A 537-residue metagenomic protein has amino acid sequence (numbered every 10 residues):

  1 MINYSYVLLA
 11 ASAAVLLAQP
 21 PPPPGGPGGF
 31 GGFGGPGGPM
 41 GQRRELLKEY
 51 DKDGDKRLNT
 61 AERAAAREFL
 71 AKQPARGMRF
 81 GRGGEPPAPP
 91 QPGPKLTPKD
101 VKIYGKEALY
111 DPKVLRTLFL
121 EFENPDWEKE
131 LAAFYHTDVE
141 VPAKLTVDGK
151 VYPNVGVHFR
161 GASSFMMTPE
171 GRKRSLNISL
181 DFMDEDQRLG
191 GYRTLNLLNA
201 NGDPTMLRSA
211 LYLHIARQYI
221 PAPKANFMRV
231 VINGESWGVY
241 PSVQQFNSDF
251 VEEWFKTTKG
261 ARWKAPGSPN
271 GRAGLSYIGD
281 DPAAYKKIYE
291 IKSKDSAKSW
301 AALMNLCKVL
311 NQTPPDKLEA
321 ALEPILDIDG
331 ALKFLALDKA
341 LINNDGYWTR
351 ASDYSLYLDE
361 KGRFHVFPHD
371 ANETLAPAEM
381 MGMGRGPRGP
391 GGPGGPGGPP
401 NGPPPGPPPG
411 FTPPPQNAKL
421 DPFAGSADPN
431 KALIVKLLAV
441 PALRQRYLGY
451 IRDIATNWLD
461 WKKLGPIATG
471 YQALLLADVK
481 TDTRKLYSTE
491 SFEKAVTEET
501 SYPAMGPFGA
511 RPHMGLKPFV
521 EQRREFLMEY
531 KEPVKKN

Functional and structural regions predicted by a protein language model:
M1-N3: N-terminal secretory signal peptides that target proteins for export/translocation
S5-L16: Bacterial N-terminal signal peptides
Q19-L46, A64, E68-N537: Phosphate/dinucleotide-binding and metal-coordinating scaffold of catalytic cores in nucleotide-dependent enzymes
D51-D55, N59, D345: Acidic carboxylate motifs that coordinate Ca2+ or other divalent cations, activating on Asp/Glu
